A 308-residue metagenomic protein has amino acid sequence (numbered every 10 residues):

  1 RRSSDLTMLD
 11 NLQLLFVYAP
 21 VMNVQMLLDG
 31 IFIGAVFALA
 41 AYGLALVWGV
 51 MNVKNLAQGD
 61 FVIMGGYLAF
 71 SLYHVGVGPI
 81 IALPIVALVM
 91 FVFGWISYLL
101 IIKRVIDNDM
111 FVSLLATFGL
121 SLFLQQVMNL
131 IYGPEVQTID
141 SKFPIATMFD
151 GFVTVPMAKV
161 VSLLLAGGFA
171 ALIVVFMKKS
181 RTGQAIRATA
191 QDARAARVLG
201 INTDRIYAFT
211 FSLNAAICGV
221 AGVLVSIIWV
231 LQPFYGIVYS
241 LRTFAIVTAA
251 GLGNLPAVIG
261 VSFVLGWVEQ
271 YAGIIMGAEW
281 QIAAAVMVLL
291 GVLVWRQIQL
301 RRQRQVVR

Functional and structural regions predicted by a protein language model:
R1-S3: Short, small-residue-biased leader/transition segments that mark boundaries at the very start of proteins
T7-L39, L68, P79-A82, N108-S113 (+5 more regions): Membrane-interfacial amphipathic/re-entrant helices at transmembrane-helix boundaries
L9-L12, I131, Q191-R205, I275-R308: Cytosolic-side transmembrane-helix boundaries in multi-pass membrane proteins
V21-V36, F176-R181, Y207-A250, G273-I282: Inter-helical junctions in multi-pass inner-membrane proteins, predominant in energy-converting antiporter-like
L28, V50-I96, L100: Membrane-embedded helix boundary and interhelical linker motif in transport proteins
L44, V77-L120, V127, G260-L265: Alpha-helical transmembrane segments within multi-pass membrane transporters and channels
R104-K179, I206-F209, Y271, M276-A278 (+2 more regions): Transmembrane helix-bundle core of multi-pass membrane transporters and related energy-transducing complexes
T154-L231, L255-G260: Helix-loop-helix "hairpin" substructures at the membrane interface of multi-pass membrane proteins
